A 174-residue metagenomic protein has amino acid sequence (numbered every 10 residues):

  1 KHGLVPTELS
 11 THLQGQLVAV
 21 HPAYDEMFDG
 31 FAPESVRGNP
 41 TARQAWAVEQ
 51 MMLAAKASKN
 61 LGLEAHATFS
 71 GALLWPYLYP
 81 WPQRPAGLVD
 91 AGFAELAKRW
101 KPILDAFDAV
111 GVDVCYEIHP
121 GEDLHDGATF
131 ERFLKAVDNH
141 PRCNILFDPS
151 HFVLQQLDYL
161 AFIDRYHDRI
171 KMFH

Functional and structural regions predicted by a protein language model:
K1-G3, E8: Aromatic-lined substrate-binding rim segments of carbohydrate-active enzymes
E8-S10, A67, C115, L146 (+1 more regions): Conserved beta-strand positions in the central sheet of alpha/beta enzyme cores
S10-G15, G71: Short, solvent-exposed turn/loop segments enriched in Gly/Ser/Thr/Pro and often Arg
V18-I145, L154: Active-site acidic/histidine proton-transfer and metal-coordination neighborhood in alpha/beta enzyme cores
Y159-H174: Aromatic-lined glycan-binding groove of carbohydrate-active enzymes
